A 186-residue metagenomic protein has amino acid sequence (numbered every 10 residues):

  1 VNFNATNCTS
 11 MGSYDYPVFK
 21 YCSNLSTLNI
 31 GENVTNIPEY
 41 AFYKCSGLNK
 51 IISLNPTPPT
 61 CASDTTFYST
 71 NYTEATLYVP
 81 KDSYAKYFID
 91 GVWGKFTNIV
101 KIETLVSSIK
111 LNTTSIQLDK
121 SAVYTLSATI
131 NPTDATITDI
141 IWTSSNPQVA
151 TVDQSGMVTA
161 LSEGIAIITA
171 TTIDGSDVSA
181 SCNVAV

Functional and structural regions predicted by a protein language model:
V1-G12, C22-N36, C45-T60, Y72-S83 (+1 more regions): Structural signature of tandem-repeat unit edges
S13-Y16, E32, E39, Q154: Short, well-ordered coil/turn residues that connect adjacent beta-strands
D15-V18, P38-Y43, T66: Consensus positions within tandem repeat domains that build extended binding/scaffold surfaces
S63-S69: Small/polar residue-rich beta-strand/coil "junction" motifs that cap repeat-based extracellular fibers
I89-E103: A recurrent domain-boundary module in secreted/ectodomain proteins
E103-V186: Extracytoplasmic soluble-region selector
